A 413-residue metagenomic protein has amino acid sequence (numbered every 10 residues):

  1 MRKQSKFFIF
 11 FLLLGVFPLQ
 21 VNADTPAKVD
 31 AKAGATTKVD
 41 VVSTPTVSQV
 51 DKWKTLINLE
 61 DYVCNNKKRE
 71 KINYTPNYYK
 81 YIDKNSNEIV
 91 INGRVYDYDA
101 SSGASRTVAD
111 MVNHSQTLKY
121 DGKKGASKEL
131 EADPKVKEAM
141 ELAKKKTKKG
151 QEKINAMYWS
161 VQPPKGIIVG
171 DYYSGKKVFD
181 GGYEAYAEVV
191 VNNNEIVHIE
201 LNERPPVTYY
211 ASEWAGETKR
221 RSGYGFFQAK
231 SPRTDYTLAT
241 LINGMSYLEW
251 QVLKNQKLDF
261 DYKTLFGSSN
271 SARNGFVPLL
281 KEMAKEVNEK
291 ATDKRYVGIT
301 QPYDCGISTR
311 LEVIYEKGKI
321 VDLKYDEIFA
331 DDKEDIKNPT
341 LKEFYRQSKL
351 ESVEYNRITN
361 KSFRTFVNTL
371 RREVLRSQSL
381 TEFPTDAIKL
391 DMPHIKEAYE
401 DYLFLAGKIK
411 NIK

Functional and structural regions predicted by a protein language model:
M1-F8: Bacterial N-terminal signal peptides that target proteins for export
R2, L19, Y355: Non-catalytic cell-wall polysaccharide-engagement segments
I9-P18: Bacterial N-terminal signal peptides
P18-A31: Sec-dependent signal peptide cleavage junction
V29-D30, G34, V39: Intrinsically disordered, low-complexity tandem-repeat regions
V39-V169, G175-K413: Active-site- and interface-proximal helix/loop "cap" or "latch" segments in soluble metabolic and energy-transducing
